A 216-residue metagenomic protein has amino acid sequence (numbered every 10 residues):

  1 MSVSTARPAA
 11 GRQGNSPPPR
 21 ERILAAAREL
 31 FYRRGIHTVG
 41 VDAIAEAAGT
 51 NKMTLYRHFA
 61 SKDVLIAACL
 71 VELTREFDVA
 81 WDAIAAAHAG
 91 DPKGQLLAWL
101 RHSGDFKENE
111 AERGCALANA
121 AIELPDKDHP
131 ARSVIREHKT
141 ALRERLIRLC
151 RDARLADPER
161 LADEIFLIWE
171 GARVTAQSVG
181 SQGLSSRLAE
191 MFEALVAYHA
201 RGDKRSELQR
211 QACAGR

Functional and structural regions predicted by a protein language model:
M1-R34, T38-T50, D63-A67: Basic, helix-initiating cap at the start of DNA-binding domains
I23-F31, S103, L146, W169: Short hydrophobic clusters on alpha-helical segments that form packing/core surfaces in small helical domains
G49-F59: Short hydrophobic/aromatic patch on the recognition helix
A68, D82-R113, A162-I165: Hydrophobic alpha-helical connector segments
V71-F77: Short, basic, alpha-helical segments at the C-terminal edge of helix-turn-helix-like DNA-binding modules
G94-Q95, E108-P130: Amphipathic alpha-helical segments used for helix-helix packing
P130-E137, R151-R216: Hydrophobic/aromatic-rich alpha-helical bundle segments in the mid-to-C-terminal region
